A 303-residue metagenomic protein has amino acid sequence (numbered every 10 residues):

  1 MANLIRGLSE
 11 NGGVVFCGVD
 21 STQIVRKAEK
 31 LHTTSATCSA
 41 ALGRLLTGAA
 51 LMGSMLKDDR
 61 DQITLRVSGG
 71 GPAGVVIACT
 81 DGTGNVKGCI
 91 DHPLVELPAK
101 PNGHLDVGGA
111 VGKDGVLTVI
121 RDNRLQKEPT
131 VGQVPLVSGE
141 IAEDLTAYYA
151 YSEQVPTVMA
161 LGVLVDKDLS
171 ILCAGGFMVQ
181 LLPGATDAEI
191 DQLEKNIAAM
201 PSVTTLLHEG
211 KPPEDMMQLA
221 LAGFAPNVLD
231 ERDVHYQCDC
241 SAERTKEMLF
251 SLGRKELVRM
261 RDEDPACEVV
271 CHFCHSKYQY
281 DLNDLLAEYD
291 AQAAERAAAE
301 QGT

Functional and structural regions predicted by a protein language model:
M1-D230, Q301-T303: Interaction interfaces in information-processing and related assembly proteins
A198-T303: Cys/His-clustered metal-coordination modules, chiefly Zn-binding fingers
